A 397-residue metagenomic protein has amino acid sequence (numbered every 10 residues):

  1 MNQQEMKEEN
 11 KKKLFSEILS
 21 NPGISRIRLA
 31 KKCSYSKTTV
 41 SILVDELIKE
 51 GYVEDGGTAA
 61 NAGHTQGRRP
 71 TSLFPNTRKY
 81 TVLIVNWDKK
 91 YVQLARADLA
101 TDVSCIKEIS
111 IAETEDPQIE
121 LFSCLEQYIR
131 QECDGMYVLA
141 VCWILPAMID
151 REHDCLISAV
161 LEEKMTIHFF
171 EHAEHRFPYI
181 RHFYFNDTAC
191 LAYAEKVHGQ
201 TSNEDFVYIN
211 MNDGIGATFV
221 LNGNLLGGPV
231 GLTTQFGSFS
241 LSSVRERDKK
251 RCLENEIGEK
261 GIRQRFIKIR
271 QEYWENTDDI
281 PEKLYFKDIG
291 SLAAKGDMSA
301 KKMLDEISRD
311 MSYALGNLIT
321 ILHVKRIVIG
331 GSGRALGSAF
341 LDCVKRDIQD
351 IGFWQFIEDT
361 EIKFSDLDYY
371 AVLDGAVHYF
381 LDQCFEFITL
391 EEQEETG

Functional and structural regions predicted by a protein language model:
M1-G56, N61-G67, S72-E108, T114-Y137 (+1 more regions): ATP-binding/phosphotransfer module of carbohydrate and carboxylate kinases, centering on a glycine-rich
Q4, I106, R181-S291, K295-M298: Glycine/GP-enriched mid-protein hinge/lid loop-to-helix segment characteristic of carbohydrate kinases
V82-N86, V138-C142, F206-N210, G216-T218: Short glycine-aspartate micro-motif
V92, L156, I215-G216: Hydrophobic residues embedded in beta-strands of well-ordered beta-sheets
L99-A100, E152, L221-N222: Short, ordered coil/turn segments that flank beta-strands lining enzyme active or ligand-binding pockets
V103-D205, A339-D350: Glycine-rich phosphate-binding loop and adjoining helix at the ATP-binding site of ATP-dependent phosphoryl-transfer
P146-I149, D213-G214, G333: Short glycine-rich anion-binding loops that position phosphate/pyrophosphate groups of nucleotides and phosphorylated
E171, V230-S242, D347-Q355: Acidic-glycine-rich active-site phosphate/pyrophosphate-binding loop
